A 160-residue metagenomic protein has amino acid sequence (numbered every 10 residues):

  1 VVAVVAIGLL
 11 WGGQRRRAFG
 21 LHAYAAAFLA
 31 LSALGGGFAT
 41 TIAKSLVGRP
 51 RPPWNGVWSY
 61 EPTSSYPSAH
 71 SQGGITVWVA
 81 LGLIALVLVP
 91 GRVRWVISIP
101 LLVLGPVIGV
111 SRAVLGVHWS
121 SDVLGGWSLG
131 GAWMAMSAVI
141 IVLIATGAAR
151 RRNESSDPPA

Functional and structural regions predicted by a protein language model:
V1-S64, A80-L83, V87, G91 (+1 more regions): Hydrophobic alpha-helical bundle signature of multipass membrane enzymes
A6-G8, N55-A160: Membrane-embedded catalytic cores of phosphoryl/pyrophosphoryl-handling enzymes
